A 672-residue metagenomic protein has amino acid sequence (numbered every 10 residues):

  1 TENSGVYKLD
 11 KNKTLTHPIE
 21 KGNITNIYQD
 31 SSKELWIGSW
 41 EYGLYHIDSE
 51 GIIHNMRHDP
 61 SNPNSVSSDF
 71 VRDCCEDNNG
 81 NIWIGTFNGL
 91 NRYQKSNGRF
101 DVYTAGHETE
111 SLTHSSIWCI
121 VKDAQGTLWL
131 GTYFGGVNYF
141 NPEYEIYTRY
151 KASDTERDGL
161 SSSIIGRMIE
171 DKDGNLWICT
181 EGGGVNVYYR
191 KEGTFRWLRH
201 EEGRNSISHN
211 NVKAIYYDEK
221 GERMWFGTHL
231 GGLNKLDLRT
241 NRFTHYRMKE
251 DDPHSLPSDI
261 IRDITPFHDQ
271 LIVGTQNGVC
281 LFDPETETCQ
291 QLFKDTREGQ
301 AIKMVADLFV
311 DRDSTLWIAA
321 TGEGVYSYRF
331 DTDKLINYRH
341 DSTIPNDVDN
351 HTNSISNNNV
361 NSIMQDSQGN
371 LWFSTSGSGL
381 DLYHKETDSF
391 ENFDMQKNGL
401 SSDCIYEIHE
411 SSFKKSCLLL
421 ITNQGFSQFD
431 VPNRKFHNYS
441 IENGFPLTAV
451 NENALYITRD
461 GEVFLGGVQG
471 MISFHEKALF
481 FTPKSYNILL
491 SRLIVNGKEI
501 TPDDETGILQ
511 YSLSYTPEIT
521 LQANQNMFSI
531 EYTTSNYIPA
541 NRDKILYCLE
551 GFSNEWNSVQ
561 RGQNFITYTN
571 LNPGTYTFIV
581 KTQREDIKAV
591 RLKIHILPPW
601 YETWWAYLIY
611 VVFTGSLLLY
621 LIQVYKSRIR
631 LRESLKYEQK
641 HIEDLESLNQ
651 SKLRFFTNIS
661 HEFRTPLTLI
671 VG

Functional and structural regions predicted by a protein language model:
N3-V6, E41-L44, N88-N91, Y133-V137 (+7 more regions): Loop/turn residues immediately N-terminal
D10-K13, D48-G51, Q94-G98, N141-E145 (+7 more regions): Short loop/turn segments that connect beta-strands within beta-propeller blades
I19-T25, H54, H58-V71, D101-W118 (+9 more regions): Residue-level "micro-hotspots" composed of small/polar
Q29-S32, E76-N79, K122-Q125, E170-D173 (+6 more regions): Residue-level detector of Asp-centered blade-edge/turn motifs that repeat once per structural unit in beta-propeller
L35-W36, N81-W83, T127-L130, N175-W177 (+6 more regions): Conserved beta-propeller blade signature
L230, I622-E638: Cytoplasmic juxtamembrane amphipathic helix immediately C-terminal to a transmembrane segment
S634-G672: Primarily the dimerization/phosphotransfer
